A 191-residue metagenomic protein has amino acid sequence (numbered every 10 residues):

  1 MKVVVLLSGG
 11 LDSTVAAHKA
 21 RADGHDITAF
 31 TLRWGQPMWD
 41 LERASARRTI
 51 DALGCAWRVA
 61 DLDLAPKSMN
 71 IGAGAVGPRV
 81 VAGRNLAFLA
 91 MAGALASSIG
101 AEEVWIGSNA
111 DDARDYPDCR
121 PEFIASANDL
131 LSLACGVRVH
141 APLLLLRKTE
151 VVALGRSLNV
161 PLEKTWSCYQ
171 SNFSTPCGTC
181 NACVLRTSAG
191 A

Functional and structural regions predicted by a protein language model:
M1-L158: ATP-dependent adenylation/nucleotidyltransferase module used to activate substrates
W57-D61, P161-Q170: Conserved S-adenosyl-L-methionine
A90, K164-S188: Local cysteine-cluster metal-coordination motifs and their immediate loop/turn environment, predominantly Fe-S cluster
D112, G190-A191: Glycine-rich nucleotide phosphate-binding loop and flanking beta-alpha elements of Rossmann-like dinucleotide-binding
